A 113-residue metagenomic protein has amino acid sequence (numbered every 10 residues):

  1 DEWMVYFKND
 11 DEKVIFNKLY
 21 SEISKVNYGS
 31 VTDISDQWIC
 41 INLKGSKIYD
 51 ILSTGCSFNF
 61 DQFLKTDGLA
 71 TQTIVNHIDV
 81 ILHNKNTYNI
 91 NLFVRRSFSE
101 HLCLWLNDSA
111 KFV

Functional and structural regions predicted by a protein language model:
D1-V113: Basic, glycine/lysine-rich polyanion-binding surfaces/domains
